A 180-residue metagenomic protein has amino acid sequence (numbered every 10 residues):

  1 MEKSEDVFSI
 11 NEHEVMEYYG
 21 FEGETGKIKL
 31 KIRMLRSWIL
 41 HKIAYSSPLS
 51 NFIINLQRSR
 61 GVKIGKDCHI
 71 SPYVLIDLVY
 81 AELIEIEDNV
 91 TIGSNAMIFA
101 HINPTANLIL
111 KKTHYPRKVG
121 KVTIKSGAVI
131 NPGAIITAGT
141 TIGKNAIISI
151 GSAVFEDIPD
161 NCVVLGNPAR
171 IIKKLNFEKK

Functional and structural regions predicted by a protein language model:
M1-G61, I102-T105, G127, N145 (+1 more regions): Terminal amphipathic alpha-helical/low-complexity segments used for targeting or macromolecular assembly
S47, H69-I70: Conserved short histidine dyad/triad with adjacent acidic residue
I54, S71-I142, N167-A169, K173-K179: Flexible, glycine/small-residue-enriched loop-and-beta-strand segment within the central core of proteins
Q57, K63-I64, I70-P72: Long amphipathic N-terminal alpha/beta scaffold segment
K66, D88, S126, K144-N145 (+1 more regions): Short acidic capping loops at alpha-helix termini that bridge into adjacent secondary structure
N103, T141, S152-A153, P159: Flexible glycine-rich beta->alpha loop in the catalytic core of nucleotide-sugar glycosyltransferases
I148, G166: Conserved G/P- and acidic residue-centered "switch" motifs that form tight phosphate/ATP-binding loops in soluble
